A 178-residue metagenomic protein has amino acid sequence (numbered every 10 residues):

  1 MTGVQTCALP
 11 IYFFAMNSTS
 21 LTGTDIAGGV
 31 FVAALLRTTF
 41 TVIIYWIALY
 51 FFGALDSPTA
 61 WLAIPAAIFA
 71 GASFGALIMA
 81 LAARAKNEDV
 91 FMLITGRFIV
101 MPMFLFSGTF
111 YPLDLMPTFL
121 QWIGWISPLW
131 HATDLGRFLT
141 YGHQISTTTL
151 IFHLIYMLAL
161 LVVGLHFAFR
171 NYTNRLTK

Functional and structural regions predicted by a protein language model:
M1-L9: Short, small-residue-biased leader/transition segments that mark boundaries at the very start of proteins
A8, A76-A80, R84, L115 (+2 more regions): Membrane-spanning helices that line or support transport/gating and their immediate boundary helices in channels
A15-T22: Short helix-to-coil transition segments within interhelical loops that connect adjacent transmembrane helices
G23-T95, S146-F169: Alpha-helical transmembrane segments and their short interhelical loops
G53, F104-V162: Membrane-interfacial helix-loop-helix junctions in multi-pass membrane proteins
R170-K178: Short cytosolic juxtamembrane segments of multi-pass membrane proteins
